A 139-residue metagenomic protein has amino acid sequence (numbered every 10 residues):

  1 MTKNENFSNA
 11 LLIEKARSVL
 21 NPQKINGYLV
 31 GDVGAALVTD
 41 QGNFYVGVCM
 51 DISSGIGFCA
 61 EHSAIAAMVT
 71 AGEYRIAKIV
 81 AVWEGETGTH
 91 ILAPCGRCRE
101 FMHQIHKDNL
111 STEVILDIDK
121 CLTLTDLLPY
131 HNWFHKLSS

Functional and structural regions predicted by a protein language model:
T2-N26, E73-S139: C-terminal binding/interaction regions
A16, A60, A64-A67: Stable alpha-helical structural segments in soluble proteins, enriched in small hydrophobic residues
L29-T39: Short beta-strand scaffold segments in enzyme catalytic cores
V38-D40, C49-D51, E84: Histidine- and/or cysteine-centered catalytic micro-motif in compact active-site loops
N43-F44: Hydrophobic "anchor" residues
V48-H62: Compact, glycine-rich, soluble single-domain proteins
C59, S63, R97-E100: Short amphipathic alpha-helical face segments that pack within enzyme cores and frequently flank/anchor catalytic
A67-E73: Alpha-helix C-terminal capping segments
